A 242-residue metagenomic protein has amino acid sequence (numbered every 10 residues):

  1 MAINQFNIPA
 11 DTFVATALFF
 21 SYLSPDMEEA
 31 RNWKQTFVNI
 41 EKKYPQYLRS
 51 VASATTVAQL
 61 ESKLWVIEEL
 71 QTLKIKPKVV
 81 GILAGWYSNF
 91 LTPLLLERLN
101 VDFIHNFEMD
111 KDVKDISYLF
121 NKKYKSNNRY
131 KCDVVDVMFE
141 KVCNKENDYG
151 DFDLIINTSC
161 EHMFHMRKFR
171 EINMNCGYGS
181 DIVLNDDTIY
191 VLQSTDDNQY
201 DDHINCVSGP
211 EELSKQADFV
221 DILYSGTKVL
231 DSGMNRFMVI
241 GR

Functional and structural regions predicted by a protein language model:
A2-K76: S-adenosyl-L-methionine
I75-S88: Conserved class I S-adenosyl-L-methionine
K76, N100, G150-D151, D186: Short loop/turn motifs at secondary-structure junctions
Y87-N100: Conserved SAM-binding loop of SAM-dependent methyltransferases across substrates and taxa, primarily the Class I
F103-E108: Conserved SAM-binding motif I beta-strand of class I
D112-G150: S-adenosyl-L-methionine
G150-R167: A short SAM/SAH-binding and catalytic strip from SAM-dependent methyltransferases
F164-R242: C-terminal substrate-binding/active-site "lid" region of AdoMet-derived donor-dependent transferases
